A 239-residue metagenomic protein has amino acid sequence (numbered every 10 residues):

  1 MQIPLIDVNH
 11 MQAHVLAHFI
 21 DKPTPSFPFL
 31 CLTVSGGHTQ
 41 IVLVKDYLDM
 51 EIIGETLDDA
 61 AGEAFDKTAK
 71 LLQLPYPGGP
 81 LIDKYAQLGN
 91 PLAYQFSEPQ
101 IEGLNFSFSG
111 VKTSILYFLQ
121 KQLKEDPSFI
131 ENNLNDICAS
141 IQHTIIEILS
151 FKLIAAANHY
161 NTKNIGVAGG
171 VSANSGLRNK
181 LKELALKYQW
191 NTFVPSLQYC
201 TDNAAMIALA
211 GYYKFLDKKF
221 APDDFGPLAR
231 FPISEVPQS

Functional and structural regions predicted by a protein language model:
I3, V8-L30: Conserved phosphate-binding catalytic cores of ATP/NTP-utilizing and phosphoryl-transfer enzymes
D7, N164-I165, K182-I207: Conserved phosphate-binding/catalytic loops in two-lobed NTP-binding clefts
N9-Q12, P23, D46-N90, K112-Q122: Glycine-rich phosphate-binding loop plus the immediately following alpha-helix
H14-L16, P195-S234: Glycine-rich phosphate-binding/hydrolytic loop that grips phosphoryl groups
L16, C31, T39-L43: Short beta-strand scaffold segments in enzyme catalytic cores
F29-T33, G166: Short glycine-aspartate micro-motif
G36: Conserved catalytic/binding loops enriched for acidic/polar residues
K84-I165, N174-Y188, F215-K218, S234-S239: A contiguous, well-structured pocket-lining segment that forms one wall/lid of small-molecule binding clefts in soluble
